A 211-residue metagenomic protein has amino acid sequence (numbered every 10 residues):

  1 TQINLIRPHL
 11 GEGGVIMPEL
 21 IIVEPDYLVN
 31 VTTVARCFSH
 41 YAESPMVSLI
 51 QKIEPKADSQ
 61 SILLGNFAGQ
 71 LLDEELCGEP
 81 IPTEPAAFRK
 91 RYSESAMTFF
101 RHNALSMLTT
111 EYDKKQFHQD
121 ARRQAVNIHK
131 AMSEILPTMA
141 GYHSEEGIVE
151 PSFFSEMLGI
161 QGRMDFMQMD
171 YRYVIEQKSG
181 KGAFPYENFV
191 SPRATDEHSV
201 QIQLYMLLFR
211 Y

Functional and structural regions predicted by a protein language model:
T1, Y142-Y211: Mg2+/Mn2+-dependent nuclease catalytic core
T1-P18: Flexible glycine-rich surface loops and low-complexity tracts that mediate binding to linear polymers
T1-Q2, V31-T33, S95: Intrinsic, serine/threonine-rich low-complexity regions used as phospho-regulatory "tails" in eukaryotic cell-cycle
G13-L64: Extended, charge-rich, solvent-exposed interface segments
L63-F67, R123, E197-V200, L204: Generic recognition of stable, solvent-exposed alpha-helical segments in well-folded globular domains
G65-L76, M206, R210: Short, amphipathic alpha-helical segments that act as regulatory/interfacial helices in nucleotide-processing proteins
L71-V149: A non-catalytic, helix-rich entry segment at domain boundaries
